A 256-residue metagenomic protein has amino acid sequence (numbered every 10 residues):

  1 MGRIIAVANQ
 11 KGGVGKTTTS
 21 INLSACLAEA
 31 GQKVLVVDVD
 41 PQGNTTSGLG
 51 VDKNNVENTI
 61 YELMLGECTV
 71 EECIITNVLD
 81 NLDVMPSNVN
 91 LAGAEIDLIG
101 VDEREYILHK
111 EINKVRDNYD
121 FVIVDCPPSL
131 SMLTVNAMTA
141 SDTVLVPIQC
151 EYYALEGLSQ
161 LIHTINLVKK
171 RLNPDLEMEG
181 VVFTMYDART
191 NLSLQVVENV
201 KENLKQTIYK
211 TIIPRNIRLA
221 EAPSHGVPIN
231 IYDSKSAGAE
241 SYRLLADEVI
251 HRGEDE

Functional and structural regions predicted by a protein language model:
M1-E256: P-loop NTP-binding core
